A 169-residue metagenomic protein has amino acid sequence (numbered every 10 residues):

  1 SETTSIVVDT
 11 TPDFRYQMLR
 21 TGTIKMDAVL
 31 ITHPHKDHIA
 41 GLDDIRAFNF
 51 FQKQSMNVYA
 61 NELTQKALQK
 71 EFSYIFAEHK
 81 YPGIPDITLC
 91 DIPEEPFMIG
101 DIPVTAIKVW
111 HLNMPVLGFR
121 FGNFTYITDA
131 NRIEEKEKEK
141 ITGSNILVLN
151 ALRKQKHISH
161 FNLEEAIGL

Functional and structural regions predicted by a protein language model:
S1-T21, T88-E139: Core dinuclear metal-dependent hydrolase active-site scaffold
T3-A60, N145: Active-site metal-binding motif and surrounding structural segment of the metallo-beta-lactamase
Q17-L19, A40-L42, Q69-K70, V116 (+2 more regions): Short glycine-/acidic-enriched loop or helix-start segments at secondary-structure transitions that form or flank
T21-T23, D43-A47, F72-I75, F119 (+2 more regions): Short, glycine/charged-enriched secondary-structure capping and boundary segments
H33-H38, H111, H160-L163: Histidine-centered active-site/metal-ligand motif
Q52-M56, T64-L89: Active-site neighborhood of divalent metal-dependent phosphoester bond hydrolases
R132-L169: Cap/insert and terminal regions of metallo-dependent hydrolase folds
